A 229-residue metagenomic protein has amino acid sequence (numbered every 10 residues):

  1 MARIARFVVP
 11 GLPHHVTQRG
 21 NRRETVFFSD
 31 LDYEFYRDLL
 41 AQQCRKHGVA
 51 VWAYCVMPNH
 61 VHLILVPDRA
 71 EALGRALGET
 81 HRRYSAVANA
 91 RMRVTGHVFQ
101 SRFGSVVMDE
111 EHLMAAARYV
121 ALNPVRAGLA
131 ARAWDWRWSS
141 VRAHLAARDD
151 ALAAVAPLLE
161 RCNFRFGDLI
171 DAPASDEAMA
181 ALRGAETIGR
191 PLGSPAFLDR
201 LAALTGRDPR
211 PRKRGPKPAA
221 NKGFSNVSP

Functional and structural regions predicted by a protein language model:
M1-M57, V66-P229: Short Pro-Cys-Gly-centered "Cys-loop" motif that presents a nucleophilic cysteine in a tight turn
